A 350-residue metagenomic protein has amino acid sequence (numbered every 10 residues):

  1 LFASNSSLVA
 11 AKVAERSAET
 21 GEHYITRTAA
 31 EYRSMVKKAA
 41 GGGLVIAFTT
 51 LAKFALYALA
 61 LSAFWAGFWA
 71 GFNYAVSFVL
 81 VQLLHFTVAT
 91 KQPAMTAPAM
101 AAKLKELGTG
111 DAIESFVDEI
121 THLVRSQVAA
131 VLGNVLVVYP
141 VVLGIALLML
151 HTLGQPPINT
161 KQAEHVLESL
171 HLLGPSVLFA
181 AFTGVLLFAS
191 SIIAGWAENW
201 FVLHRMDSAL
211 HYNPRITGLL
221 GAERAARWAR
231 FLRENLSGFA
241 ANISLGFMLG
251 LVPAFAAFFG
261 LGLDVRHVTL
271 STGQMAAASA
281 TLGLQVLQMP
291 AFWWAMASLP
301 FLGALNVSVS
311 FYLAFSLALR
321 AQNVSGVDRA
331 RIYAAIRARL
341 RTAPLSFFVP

Functional and structural regions predicted by a protein language model:
L1, S7-A14, H23-T26, R205-P350: Long, compositionally biased intrinsically disordered regions
L1-T20, G71, S115, P175 (+1 more regions): Extended hydrophobic/aromatic-rich secondary-structure runs
E15-A112, S126, A130-H151, A181: Core alpha-helical transmembrane segments of integral membrane proteins
K38-G41, V45, T49-A52, W65-F86 (+2 more regions): Alpha-helical transmembrane segments and their immediate juxtamembrane interface regions
N73, K91-P93, A97-M100, K105-Q274: Generic detector of multi-pass transmembrane helix bundles and their immediately adjacent loops in polytopic membrane
